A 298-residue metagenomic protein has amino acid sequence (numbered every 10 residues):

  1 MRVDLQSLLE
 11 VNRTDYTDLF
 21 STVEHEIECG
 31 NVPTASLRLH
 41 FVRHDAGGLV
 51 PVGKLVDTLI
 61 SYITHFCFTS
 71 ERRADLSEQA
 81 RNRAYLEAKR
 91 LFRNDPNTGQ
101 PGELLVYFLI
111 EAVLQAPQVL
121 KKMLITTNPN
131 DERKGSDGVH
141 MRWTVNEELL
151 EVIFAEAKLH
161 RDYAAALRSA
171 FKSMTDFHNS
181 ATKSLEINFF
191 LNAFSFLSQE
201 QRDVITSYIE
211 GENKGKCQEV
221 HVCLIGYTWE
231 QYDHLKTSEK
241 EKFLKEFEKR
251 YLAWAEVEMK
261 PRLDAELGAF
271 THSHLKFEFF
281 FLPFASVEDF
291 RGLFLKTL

Functional and structural regions predicted by a protein language model:
R2-R83: A structured, charge-rich N-terminal accessory region that forms the first stable segment of a protein and links
S77-D95: A short, surface-exposed helix-loop junction/capping segment
L104-V113: Amphipathic alpha-helical segments that form well-ordered structural scaffolds and often line/cohere around active
I110, D137-H140, L150-L159: Conserved catalytic cores of phosphodiester-cleaving nucleases, focusing on short active-site segments
L114-N130: A short acidic/basic microdomain associated with nuclease active sites
D131-G135: A short, glycine/Asx- and small/polar-enriched loop/turn that sits immediately N-terminal to a beta-strand
R168-K242, E256: Acidic, metal/cofactor-coordinating or nucleic-acid-engaging core segments within structured domains
E241-L298: Extended, charged low-complexity segments that frequently continue into or abut oligomerization scaffolds
